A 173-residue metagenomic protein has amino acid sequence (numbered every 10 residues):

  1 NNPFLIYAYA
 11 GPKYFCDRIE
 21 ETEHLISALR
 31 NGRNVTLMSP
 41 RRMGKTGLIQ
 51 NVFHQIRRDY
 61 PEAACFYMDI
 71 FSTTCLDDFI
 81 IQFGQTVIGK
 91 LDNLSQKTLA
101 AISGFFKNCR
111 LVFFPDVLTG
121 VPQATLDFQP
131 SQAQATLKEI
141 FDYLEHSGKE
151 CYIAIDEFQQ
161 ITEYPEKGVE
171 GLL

Functional and structural regions predicted by a protein language model:
N1-V35, P40, R58: A short, basic N-terminal segment
A28, R58-Y60, D142-S147: Conserved catalytic network of the ASCE P-loop NTPase/AAA+ motor domain
N34-T36, C65, E150-Y152: Residue-level preference for the first positions of well-ordered beta-strands
P40-M68: P-loop NTPase Walker A phosphate-binding motif
P61-I81: AAA+/P-loop NTPase substrate/partner-engagement loops
D77-Q96, K107-V117: Conserved NTP-binding/hydrolysis module of P-loop NTPases
K97-D127, S131, E150: Coupling/switch/interface segments within P-loop NTPase motor domains and analogous charged loops in nucleic-acid
Q123-L173: Conserved Walker B catalytic segment
